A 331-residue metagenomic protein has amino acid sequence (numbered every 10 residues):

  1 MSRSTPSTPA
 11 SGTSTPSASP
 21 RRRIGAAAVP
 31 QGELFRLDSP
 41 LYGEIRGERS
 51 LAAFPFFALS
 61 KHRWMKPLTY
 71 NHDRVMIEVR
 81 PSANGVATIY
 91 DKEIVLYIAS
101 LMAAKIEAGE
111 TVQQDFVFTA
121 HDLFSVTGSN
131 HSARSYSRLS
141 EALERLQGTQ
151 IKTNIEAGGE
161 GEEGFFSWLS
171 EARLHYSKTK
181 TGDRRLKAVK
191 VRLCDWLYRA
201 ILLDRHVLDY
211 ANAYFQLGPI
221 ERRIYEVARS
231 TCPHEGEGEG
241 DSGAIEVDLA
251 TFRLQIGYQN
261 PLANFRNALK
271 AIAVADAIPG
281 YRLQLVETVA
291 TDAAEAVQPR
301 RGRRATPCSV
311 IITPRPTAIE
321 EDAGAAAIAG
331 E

Functional and structural regions predicted by a protein language model:
S2-E331: Charged, alpha-helix-forming regions
